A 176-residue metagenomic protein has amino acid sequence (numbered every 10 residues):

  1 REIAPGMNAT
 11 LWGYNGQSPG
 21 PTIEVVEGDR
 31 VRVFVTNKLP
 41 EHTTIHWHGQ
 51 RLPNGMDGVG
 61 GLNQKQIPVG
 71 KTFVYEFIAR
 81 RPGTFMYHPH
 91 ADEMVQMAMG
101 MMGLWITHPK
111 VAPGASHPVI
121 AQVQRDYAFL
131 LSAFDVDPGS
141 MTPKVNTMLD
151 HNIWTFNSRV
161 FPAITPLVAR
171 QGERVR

Functional and structural regions predicted by a protein language model:
R1, H90, H108, L130-F134 (+2 more regions): Structured loops at beta-to-helix junctions and adjacent beta-edge loops in soluble globular domains
R1-V74, V145-V175: N-terminal, post-signal-peptide metal-ligating segments of extracellular/periplasmic oxidoreductases, dominated by
A4, A115, P138-S140: Short helix/loop capping segments that flank catalytic or ligand/cofactor-binding pockets
E24-V26, P68, R80, Q96-M99 (+2 more regions): Extracellular/periplasmic catalytic domains that process cell-envelope and extracellular macromolecules
L39-T43, Q50-L52, G58-A115: Extracellular/periplasmic metallocenter environments
T44-H46, Y75, M86, Y127-L131 (+1 more regions): Structural recognition of the beta-strand scaffold that forms the well-ordered cores of secreted hydrolase catalytic
M101-G103, R125-Y127, S132, N152 (+2 more regions): Structural beta-strand/beta-sheet cores of well-ordered domains, especially the beta-sheet scaffolds that support
P109-A128: Low-complexity, Pro/Ser/Thr- and charge-rich linker/hinge segments at domain boundaries
